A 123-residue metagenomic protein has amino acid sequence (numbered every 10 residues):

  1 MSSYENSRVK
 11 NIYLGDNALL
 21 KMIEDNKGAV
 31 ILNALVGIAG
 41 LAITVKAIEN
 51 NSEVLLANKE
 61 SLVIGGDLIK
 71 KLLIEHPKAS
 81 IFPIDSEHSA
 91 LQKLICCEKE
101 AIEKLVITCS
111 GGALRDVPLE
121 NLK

Functional and structural regions predicted by a protein language model:
M1, E5, I23-N26, L73-P77 (+2 more regions): Structural signal for hydrophobic packing residues in well-ordered secondary-structure cores of soluble enzyme domains
S3-V9, D16-A18, G37-N50, N58-S80: Rossmann-fold NAD(P)-binding glycine/threonine-rich loop
K10, A29, E103: Conserved acidic residues
I12-G15, L32-N33, L56-A57, S80-D85 (+1 more regions): General beta-strand structural signal in soluble alpha/beta enzymes
N17, M22-A39: Rossmann-like NAD(P)-binding element
L68-P83, E87, I95-K104: Basic phosphate/pyrophosphate-binding loop/patch that engages nucleotide-derived ligands
H88-K123: Conserved anion/nucleotide-ligand pocket segment
